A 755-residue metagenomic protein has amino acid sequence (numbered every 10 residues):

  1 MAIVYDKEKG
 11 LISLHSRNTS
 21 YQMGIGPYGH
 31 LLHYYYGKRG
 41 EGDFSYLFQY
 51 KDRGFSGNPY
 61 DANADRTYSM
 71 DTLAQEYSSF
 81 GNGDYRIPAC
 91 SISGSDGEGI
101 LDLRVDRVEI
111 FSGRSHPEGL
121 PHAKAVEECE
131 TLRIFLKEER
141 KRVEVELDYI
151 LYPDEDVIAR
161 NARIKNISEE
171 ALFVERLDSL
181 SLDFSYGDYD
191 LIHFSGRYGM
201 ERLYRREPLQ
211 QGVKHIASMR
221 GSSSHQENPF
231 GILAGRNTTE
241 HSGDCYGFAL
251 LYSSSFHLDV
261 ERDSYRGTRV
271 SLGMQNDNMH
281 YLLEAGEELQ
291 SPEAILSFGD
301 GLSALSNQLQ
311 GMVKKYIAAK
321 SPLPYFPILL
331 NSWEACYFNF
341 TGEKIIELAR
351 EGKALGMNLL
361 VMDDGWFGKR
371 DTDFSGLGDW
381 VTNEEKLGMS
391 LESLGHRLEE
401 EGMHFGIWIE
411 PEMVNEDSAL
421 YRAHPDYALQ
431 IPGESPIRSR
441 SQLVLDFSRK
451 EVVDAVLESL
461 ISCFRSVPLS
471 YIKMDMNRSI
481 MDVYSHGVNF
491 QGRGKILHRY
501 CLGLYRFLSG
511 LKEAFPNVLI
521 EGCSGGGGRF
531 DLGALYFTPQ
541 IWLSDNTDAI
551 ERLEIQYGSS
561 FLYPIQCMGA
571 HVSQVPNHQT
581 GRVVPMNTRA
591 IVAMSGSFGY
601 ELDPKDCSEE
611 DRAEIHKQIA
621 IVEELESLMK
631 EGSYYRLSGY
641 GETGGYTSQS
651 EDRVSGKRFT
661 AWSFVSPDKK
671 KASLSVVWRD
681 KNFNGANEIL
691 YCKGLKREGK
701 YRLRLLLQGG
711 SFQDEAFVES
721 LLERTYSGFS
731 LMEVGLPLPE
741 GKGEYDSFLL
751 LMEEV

Functional and structural regions predicted by a protein language model:
Y5, K9-S13, R17, Y21 (+3 more regions): Polysaccharide-binding surfaces and accessory modules of carbohydrate-active proteins
N18, A162, G286, L330 (+6 more regions): Conserved, mostly hydrophobic/aromatic
S69-R107, F111-R114, T238-S254, F298-K320 (+4 more regions): Glycine-rich, aromatic-flanked loop segments that form ligand/cofactor-binding clefts across common enzyme folds
S93, E98-D106, Y281-G299, Y745-E753: Short Pro-Gly-centered flexible turn/kink motifs
F230-G231, E240-S242, S648-R697: Carbohydrate-binding surface patches
S321-E458, Y471: Aromatic-lined carbohydrate-binding/catalytic grooves of carbohydrate-active enzymes
N415-D454, H498-D606: Glycan-recognition surfaces
D680-V755: C-terminal beta-sandwich/jelly-roll accessory domains of carbohydrate-active enzymes
